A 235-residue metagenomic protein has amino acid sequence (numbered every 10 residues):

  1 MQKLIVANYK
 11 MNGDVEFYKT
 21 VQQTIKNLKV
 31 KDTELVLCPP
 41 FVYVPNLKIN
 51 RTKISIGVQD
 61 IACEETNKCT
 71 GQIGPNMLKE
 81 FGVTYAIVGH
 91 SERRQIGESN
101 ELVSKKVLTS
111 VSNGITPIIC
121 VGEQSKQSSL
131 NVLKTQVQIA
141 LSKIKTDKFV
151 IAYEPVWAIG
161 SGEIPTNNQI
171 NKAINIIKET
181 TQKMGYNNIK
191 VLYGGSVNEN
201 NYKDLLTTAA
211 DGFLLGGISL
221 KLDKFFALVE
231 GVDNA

Functional and structural regions predicted by a protein language model:
M1-A235: Active-site loop-to-helix "anion-binding N-cap" substructures in soluble metabolic enzymes
